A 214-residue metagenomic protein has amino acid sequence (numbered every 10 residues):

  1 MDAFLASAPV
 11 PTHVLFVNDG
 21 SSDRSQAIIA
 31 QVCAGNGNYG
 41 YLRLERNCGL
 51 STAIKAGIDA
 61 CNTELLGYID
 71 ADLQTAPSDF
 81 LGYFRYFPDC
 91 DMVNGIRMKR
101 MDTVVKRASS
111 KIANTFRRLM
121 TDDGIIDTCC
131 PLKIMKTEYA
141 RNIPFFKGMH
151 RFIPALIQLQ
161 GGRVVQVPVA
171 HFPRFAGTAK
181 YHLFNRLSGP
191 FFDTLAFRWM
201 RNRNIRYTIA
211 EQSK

Functional and structural regions predicted by a protein language model:
M1-V104, E138, A155, L159 (+2 more regions): Structured catalytic core of nucleotide-sugar glycosyltransferases
L15, L65, F84, F116 (+2 more regions): Short, well-ordered alpha-helical segments in soluble proteins
S21, R46, M101, V105 (+2 more regions): Residue-level signature of the cytosolic catalytic core of signaling kinases
N47, T52, K106-S110, C130 (+2 more regions): Short-chain dehydrogenase/reductase
C90-R141, F192-L195: Short, flexible, basic/aromatic active-site loop/helix in glycosyltransferases
T115, D122, F146-K214: Hydrophobic helical membrane-anchoring modules
